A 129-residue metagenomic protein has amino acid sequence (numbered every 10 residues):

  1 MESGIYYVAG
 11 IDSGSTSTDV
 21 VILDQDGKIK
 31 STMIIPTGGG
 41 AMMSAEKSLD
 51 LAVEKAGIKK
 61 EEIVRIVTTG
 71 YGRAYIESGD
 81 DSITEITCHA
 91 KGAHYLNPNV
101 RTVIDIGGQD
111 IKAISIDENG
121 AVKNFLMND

Functional and structural regions predicted by a protein language model:
M1-E85: N-terminal glycine/serine-rich phosphate-binding loop of ATP-dependent small-molecule kinases, especially carbohydrate
T84-D129: Glycine-rich phosphate-binding loop of actin/hexokinase-like ATP-binding domains
